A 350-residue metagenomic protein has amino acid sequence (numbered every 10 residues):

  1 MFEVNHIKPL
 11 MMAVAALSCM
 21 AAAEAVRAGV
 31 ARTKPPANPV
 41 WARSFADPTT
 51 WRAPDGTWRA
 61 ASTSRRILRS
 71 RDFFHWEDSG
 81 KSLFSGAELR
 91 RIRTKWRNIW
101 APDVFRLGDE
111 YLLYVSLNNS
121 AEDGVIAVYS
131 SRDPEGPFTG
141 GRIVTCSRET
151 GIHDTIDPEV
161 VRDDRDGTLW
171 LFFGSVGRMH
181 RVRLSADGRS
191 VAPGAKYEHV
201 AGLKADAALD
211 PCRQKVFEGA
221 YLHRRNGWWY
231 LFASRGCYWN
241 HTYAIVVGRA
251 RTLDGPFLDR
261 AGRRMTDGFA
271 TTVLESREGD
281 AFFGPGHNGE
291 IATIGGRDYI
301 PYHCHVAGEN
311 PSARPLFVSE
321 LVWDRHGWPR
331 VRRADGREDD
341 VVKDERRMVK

Functional and structural regions predicted by a protein language model:
F2-M12: Bacterial N-terminal signal peptides that target proteins for export
M11-C19: Bacterial N-terminal signal peptides
C19-A25: C-terminal segment of classical bacterial N-terminal signal peptides
A25-K350: Carbohydrate-active catalytic/glycan-binding domains of CAZyme proteins, especially the secreted or lumenal ectodomains
